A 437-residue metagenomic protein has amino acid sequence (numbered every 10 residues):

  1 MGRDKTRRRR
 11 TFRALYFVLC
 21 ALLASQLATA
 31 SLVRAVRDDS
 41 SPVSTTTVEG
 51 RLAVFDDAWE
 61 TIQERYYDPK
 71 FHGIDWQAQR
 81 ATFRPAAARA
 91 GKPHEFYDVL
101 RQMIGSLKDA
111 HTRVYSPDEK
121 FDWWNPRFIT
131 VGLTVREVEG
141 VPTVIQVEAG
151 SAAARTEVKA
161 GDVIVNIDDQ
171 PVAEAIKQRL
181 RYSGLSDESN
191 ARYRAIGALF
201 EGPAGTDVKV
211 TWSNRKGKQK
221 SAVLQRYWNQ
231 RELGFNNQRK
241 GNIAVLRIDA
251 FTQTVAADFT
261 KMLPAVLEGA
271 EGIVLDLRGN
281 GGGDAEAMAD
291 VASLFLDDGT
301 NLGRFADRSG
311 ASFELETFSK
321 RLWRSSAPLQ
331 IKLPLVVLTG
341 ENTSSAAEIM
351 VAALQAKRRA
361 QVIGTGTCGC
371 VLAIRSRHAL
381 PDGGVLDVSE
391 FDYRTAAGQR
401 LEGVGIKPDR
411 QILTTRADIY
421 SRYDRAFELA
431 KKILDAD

Functional and structural regions predicted by a protein language model:
G2, R8, R13-F17, Q26-I273 (+7 more regions): Flexible, low-complexity junctional segments that flank or bridge functional domains
F121, G282-L338, N342, L372-L380 (+2 more regions): Gly/Ser/Thr-rich loop/hinge elements
V147, I167, R247-F251, D276-N280 (+4 more regions): Active-site-proximal beta-strand/loop segments in catalytic clefts of secreted hydrolases
N166, A347-T367: Cyclophilin-type peptidyl-prolyl cis-trans isomerase
K218-K220, D297-R304, Q355-G364: Bacterial peptidoglycan biogenesis and beta-lactam-recognition machinery
I243-A244, G269-V274, L329-V336, R358: Short, surface-exposed connector motifs at secondary-structure boundaries
K261-A265, D290-S293, V351-K357, H378-L380: Short, solvent-exposed amphipathic alpha-helical segments in soluble enzyme and RNA/protein-processing domains
